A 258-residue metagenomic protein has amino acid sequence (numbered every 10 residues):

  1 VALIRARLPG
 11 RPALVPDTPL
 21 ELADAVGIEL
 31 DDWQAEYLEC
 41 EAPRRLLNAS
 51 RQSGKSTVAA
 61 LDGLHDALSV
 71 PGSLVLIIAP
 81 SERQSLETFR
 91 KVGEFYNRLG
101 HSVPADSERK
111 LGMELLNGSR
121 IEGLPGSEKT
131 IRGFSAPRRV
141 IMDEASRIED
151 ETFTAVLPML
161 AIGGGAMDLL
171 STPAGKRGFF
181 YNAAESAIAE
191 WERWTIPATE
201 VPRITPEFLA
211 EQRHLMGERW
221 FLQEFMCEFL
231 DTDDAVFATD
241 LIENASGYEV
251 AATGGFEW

Functional and structural regions predicted by a protein language model:
V1-R44: Pre-P-loop entry segment of helicase/translocase ATPase cores
A2, P43, A60-L64, E87 (+9 more regions): RNase H-like, metal-dependent nuclease domains and their acidic two-metal-ion catalytic environment used
L47: Hydrophobic anchor at the beta1->P-loop junction of P-loop NTPases
Q52: Walker A (P-loop) phosphate-binding loop of P-loop NTPases
T57-P71: Walker A/P-loop NTP-binding motif
G72-E94: Conserved Walker A/P-loop ATP-binding site and its immediately adjacent core in helicase/helicase-like ATPase domains
I77, E122-G123, G165-T172: Structural recognition of the conserved hydrophobic beta-strand(s) that form the central parallel beta-sheet of P-loop
D150-G165: Short, conserved "post-DEAD/DEAH" coupling segment immediately C-terminal to helicase motif II within the SF2/RecA-like
